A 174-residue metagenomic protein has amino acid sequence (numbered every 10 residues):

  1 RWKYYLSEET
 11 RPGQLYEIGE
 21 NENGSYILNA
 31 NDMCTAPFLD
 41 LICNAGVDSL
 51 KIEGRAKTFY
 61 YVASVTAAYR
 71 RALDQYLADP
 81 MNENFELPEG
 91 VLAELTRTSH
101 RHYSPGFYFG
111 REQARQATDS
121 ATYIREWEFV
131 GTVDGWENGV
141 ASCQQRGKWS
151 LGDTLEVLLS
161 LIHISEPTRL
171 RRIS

Functional and structural regions predicted by a protein language model:
R1-K51, R55-A56, V62-V65, A72: Catalytic alpha/beta core domains of metabolic enzymes, predominantly
E53-R55, Q144-R146, L158-S160: Generic beta-strand/beta-sheet core signal
E53-Y123: Anionic-ligand-binding alpha/beta catalytic cores of soluble enzymes and soluble regulatory domains that recognize
I124-V130: Short coil-to-beta-strand transition motifs
W136, C143-K148: A structural micro-motif recognizing beta-strand termini and the immediately following turn/loop segments
S150-L158: Beta-strand-rich binding/interaction modules
I162-I173: Single conserved hydrophobic/aromatic residue that forms the stacking wall/gate of nucleotide- or nucleobase-binding
